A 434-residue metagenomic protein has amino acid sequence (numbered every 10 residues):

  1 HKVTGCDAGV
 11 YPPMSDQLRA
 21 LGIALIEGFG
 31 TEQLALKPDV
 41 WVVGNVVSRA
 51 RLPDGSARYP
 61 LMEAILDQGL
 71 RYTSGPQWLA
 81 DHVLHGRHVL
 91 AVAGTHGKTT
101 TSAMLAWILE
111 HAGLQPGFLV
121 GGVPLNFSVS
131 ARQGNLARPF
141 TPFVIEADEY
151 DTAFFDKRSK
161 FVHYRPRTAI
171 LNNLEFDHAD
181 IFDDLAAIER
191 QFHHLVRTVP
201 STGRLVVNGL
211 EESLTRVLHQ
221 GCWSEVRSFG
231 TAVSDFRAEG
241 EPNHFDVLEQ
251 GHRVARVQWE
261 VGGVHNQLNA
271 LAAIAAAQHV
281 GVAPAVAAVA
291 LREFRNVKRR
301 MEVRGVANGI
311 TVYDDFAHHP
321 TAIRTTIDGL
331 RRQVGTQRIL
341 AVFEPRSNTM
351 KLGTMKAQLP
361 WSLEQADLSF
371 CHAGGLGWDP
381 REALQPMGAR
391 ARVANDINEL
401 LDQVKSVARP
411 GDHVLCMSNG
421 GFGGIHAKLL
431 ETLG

Functional and structural regions predicted by a protein language model:
H1-L25, K37-W41, T168, H193 (+4 more regions): ATP-dependent carboxylate-amine ligase
G5-D7, I26-E27, Y72-G75, V92 (+8 more regions): General beta-strand structural signal in soluble alpha/beta enzymes
A8-P12, F29-T31, G209-S213, T231-A232 (+1 more regions): Short, polar loop motifs at secondary-structure junctions
R19, E32-L36, P53-G209, S213-S224 (+2 more regions): Phosphate-binding loop of NTP-binding sites
W41, P116, N172, I188 (+6 more regions): Residue-level signal for inorganic ion chemistry
N45-R49, G97, E149-T152, E175-D177 (+5 more regions): Short glycine-rich anion-binding loops that position phosphate/pyrophosphate groups of nucleotides and phosphorylated
V46-Q68, Q278, R299, E382-A389: Helix-enriched interaction subdomains in cytosolic or periplasmic regions, typified by TIR/SEFIR signaling/NADase cores
R237-A255: Acidic-glycine-rich active-site phosphate/pyrophosphate-binding loop
